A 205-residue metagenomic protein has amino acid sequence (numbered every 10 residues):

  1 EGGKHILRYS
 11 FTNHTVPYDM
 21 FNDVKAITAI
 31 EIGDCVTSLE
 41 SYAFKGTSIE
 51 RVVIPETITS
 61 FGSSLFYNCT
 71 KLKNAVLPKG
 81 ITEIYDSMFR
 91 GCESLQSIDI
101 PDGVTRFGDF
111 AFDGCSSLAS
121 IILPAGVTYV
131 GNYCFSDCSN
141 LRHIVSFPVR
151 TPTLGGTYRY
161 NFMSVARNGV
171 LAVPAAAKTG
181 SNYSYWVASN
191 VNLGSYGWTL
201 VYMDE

Functional and structural regions predicted by a protein language model:
G2-H14, K25-S38, T47-S60, T70-E83 (+5 more regions): Structural signature of tandem-repeat unit edges
Y9, M20-F21, Y42, F61 (+7 more regions): A compositionally biased, intrinsically disordered/low-complexity signal enriched for hydrophobic/aromatic residues
D19-M20, E40-A43, G62-Y67, Y85-R90 (+3 more regions): Consensus positions within tandem repeat domains that build extended binding/scaffold surfaces
C69, V191-W198, D204-E205: Amphipathic alpha-helical interaction segments
T157-M163, T179-G197: Short, aromatic/basic amphipathic alpha-helical patches
